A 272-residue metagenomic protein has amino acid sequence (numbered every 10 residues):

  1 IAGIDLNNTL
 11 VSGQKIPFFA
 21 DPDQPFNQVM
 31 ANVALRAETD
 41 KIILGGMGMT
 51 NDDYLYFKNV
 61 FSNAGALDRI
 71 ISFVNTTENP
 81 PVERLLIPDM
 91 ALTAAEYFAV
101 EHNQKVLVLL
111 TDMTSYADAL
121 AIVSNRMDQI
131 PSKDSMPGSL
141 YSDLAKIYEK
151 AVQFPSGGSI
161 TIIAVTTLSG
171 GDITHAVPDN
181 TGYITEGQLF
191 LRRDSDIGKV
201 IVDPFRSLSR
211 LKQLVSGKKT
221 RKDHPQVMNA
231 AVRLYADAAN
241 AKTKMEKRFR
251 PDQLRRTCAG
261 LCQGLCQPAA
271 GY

Functional and structural regions predicted by a protein language model:
I1-A2: N-terminal pre-Walker A segment at the start of P-loop NTPase domains
D5-Y272: P-loop NTPase catalytic core
